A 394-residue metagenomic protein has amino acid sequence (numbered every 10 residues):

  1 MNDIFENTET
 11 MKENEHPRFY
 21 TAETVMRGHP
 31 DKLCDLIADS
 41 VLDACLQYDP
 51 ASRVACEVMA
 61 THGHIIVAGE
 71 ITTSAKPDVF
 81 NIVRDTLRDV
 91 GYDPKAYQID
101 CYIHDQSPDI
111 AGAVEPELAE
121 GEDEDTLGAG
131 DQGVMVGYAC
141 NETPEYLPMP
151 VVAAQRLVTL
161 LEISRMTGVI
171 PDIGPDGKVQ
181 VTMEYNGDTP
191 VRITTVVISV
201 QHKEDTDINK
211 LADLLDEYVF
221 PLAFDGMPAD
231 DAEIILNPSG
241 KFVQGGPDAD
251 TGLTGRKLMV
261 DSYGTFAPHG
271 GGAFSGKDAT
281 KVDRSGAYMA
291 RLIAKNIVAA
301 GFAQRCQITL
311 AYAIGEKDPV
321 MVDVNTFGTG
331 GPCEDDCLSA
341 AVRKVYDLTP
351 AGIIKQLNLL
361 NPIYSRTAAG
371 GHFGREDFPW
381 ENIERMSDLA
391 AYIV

Functional and structural regions predicted by a protein language model:
N2-A55, M386: N-terminal, positively charged regions that mediate nucleic acid binding
T21, G63, N81, R88 (+2 more regions): Glycine-rich, mobile lid/loop segments that gate access to catalytic sites or pores
E23-V25, H29-C34, G128-T143, V243-A267 (+2 more regions): Conserved phosphate/anionic-ligand binding catalytic regions in large, soluble enzymes, centered on
R27-L46, A139-T159, K277-G301: Alpha-helical support elements that line or immediately flank enzyme active sites and cofactor-binding pockets
S52-C56, G177-M183, A232-L236, A303-A313: A short glycine-rich, hydrophobically flanked beta-strand micro-motif that places a catalytic Asp/Glu for divalent metal
A55-T73, I314-D318: Short, charge-patterned binding micro-sites
T61, R305, Y312-V394: Internal helix-turn-beta structural module
T206-A299: Glycine-rich anion/phosphate-binding loop at the beta-strand->alpha-helix junction
